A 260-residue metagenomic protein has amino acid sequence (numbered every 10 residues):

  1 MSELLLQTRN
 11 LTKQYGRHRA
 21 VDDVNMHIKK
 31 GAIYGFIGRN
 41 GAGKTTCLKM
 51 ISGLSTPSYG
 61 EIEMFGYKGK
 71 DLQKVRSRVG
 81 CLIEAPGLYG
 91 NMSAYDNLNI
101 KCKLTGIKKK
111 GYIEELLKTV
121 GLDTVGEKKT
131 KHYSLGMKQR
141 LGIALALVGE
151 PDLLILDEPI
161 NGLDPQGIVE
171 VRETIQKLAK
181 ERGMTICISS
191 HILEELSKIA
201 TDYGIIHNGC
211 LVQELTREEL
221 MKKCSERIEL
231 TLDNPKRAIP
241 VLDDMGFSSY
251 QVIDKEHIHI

Functional and structural regions predicted by a protein language model:
M1-S2, G167, L230, L242: Generic structural hydrophobic/aromatic packing signal, biased to beta-strands
S2-L4, C224: Residue-level preference for beta-strand/loop junctions
L4-L6, K13-I188, L193-H207, L211-Q213: ABC transporter nucleotide-binding domains
R9, K29, T231-D233: A structural detector for beta-sheet-dominated domains
R172-I260: ABC transporter nucleotide-binding domain
